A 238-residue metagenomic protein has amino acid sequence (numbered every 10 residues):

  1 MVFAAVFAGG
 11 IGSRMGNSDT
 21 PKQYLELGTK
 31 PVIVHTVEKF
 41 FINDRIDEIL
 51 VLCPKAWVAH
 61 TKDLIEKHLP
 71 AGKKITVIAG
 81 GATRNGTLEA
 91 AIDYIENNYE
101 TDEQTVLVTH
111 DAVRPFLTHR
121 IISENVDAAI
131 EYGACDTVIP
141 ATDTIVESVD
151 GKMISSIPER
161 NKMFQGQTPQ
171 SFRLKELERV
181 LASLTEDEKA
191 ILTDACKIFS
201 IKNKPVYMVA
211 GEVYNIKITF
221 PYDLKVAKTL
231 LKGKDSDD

Functional and structural regions predicted by a protein language model:
M1-A59: N-terminal glycine-rich phosphate-binding loop and ensuing alpha1 helix
V6, I33, A91, D111 (+3 more regions): Residue-level signal for inorganic ion chemistry
S13, A112-F116: Acidic metal-phosphate-binding loop of nucleotide-sugar-dependent transferases
E26, F116, S171, K217-I218: Short aromatic/basic micro-patch
V34-Q104, L184-D187: Conserved N-terminal catalytic core of the sugar/cofactor nucleotidyltransferase
E103, F116-V209, D238: Conserved core of the sugar-phosphate nucleotidyltransferase
T105-H110: Short aromatic-hydrophobic micro-motifs that form the base-stacking/packing surface for donor nucleotide recognition
N215-D238: Hydrophobic helical membrane-anchoring modules
